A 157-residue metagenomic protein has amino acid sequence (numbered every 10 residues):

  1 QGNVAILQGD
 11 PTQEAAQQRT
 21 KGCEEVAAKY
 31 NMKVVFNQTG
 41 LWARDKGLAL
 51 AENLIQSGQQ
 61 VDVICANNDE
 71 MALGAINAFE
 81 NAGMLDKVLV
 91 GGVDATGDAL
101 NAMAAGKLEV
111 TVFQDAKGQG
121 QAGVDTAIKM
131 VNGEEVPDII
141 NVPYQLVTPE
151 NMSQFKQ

Functional and structural regions predicted by a protein language model:
Q1-Q157: A residue-level marker of the well-folded mature domains of exported/periplasmic proteins
